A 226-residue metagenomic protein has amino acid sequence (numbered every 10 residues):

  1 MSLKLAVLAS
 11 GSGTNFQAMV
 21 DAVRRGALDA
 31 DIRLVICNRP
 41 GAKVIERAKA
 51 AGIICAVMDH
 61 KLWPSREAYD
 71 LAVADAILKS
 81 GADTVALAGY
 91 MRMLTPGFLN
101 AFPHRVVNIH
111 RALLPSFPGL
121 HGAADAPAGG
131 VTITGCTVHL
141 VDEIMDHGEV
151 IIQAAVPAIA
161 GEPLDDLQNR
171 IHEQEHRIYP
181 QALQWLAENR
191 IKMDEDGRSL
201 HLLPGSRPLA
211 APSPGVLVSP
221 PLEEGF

Functional and structural regions predicted by a protein language model:
M1-K43, R47: N-terminal Rossmann-like dinucleotide-binding module
A6, H121, E195-F226: Internal anion-binding site segments
A22, A88-L203: Donor/substrate-binding cores of folate-linked one-carbon enzymes
R33, D83, H104: Conserved acidic residues
C37-N38, L62, R66-E67, S80-P96: N-terminal glycine-rich "phosphate-gripper" loop used for MgATP/nucleotide binding and carboxylate activation
A51-G52, F102: Short, structured coil segments at secondary-structure junctions
A56-K61, I109: Short beta->alpha connector loops at strand-helix junctions that form conserved, small/polar/Pro-enriched
